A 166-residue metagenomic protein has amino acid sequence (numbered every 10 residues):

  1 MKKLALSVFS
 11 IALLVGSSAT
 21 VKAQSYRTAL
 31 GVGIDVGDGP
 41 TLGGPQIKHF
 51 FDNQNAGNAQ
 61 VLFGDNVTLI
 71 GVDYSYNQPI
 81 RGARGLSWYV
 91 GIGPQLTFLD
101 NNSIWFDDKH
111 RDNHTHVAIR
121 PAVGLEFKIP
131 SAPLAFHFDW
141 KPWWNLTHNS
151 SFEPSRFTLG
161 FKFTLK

Functional and structural regions predicted by a protein language model:
M1-R27: Cleavable N-terminal export/targeting peptides
K2-K3, V67-V72, F157: Conserved long hydrophobic alpha-helices within structured protein cores
T20-I70, K166: Short glycine/proline- and aromatic-enriched beta-strand/turn motifs that initiate or cap beta-hairpins
L30, P45, V72-Y74, P121-V123 (+1 more regions): Membrane-embedded beta-strands of outer-membrane beta-barrel proteins, especially the hydrophobic/small aromatic
G33-G37, V90-N101, K141-N145, K162-T164: Short glycine-rich beta-strand segments
D38, E153-K166: Outer-membrane beta-barrel "beta-signal"
H49-F138: Gram-negative (and chloroplast) outer-membrane scaffold detector with strong preference for beta-barrel transmembrane
T147-S150: Short, exposed beta-strand-loop hairpins at the edges of beta-sheets in extracellular/periplasmic proteins
